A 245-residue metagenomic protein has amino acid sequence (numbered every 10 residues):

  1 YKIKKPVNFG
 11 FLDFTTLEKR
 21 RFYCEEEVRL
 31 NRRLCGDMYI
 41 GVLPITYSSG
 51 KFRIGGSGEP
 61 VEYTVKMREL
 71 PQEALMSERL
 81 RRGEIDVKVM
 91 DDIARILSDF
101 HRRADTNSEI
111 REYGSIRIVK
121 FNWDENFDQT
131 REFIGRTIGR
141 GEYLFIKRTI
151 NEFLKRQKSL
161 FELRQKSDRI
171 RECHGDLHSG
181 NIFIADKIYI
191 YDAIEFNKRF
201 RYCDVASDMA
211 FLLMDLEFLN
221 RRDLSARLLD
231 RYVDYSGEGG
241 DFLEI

Functional and structural regions predicted by a protein language model:
Y1-H174, S179-I245: Conserved ATP-binding subdomain of kinase catalytic cores across diverse folds
